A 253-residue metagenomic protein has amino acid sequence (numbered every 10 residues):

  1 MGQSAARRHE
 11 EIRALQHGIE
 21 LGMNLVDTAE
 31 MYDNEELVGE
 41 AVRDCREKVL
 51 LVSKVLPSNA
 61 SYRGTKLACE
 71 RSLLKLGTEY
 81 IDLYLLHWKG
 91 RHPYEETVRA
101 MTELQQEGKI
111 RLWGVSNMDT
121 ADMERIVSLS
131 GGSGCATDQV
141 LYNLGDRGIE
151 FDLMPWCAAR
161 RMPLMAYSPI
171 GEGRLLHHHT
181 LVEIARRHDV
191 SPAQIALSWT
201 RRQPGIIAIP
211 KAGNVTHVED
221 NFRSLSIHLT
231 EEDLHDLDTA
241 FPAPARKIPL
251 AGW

Functional and structural regions predicted by a protein language model:
M1-H9, S53-R63, H87, H92: Active-site mouth loops of central-metabolism enzymes
M1-V49, A251-W253: N-terminal binding-site loop/beta-alpha segment at the start of enzyme catalytic domains that lines or forms
A5-G18, S61-L76, A121-R125: Short, acidic/polar
H17, L21, K75-L76, G108 (+1 more regions): Structural motif
V26, I81, W113: Glycine-centered flexible beta-alpha turn that most often forms the glycine-rich phosphate-binding loop
G39-E47, E70-E79, E103-Q105, V127-G131 (+1 more regions): Acidic (Asp/Glu)-rich catalytic clusters
L74-H92: Active-site groove signature of glycoside hydrolases
K89-W253: Beta/alpha (TIM)-barrel catalytic core signal, keyed to glycine-rich beta->alpha loops juxtaposed to Asp/Glu that bind
